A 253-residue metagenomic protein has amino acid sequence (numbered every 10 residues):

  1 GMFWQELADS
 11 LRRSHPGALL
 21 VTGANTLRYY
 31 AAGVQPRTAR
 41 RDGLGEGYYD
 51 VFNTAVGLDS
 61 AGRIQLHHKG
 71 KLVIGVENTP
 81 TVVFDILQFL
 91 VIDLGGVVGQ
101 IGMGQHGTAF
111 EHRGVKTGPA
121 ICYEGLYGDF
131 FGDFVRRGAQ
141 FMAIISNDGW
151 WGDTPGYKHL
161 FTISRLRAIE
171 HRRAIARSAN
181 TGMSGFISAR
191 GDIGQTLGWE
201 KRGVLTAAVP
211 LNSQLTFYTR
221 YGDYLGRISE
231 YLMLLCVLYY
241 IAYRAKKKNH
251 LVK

Functional and structural regions predicted by a protein language model:
G1-K253: Enzyme catalytic cores with a strong preference for nitrogen-chemistry domains
